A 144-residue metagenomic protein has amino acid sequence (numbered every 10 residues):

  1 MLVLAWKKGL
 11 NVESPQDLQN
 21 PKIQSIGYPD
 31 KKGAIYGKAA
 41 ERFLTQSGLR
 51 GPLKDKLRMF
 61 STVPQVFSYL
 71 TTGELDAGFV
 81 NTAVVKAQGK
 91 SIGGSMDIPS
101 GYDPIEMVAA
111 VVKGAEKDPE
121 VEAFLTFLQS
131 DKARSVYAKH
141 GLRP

Functional and structural regions predicted by a protein language model:
V3-P144: Exported/periplasmic ABC-transporter solute-binding proteins
